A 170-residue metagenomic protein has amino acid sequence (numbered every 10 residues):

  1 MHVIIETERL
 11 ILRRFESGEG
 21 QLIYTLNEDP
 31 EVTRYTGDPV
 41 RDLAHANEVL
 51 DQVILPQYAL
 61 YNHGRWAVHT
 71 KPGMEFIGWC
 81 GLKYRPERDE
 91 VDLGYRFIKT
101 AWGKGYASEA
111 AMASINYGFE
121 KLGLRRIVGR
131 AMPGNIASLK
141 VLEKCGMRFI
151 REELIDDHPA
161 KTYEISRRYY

Functional and structural regions predicted by a protein language model:
M1-R34, D51, R65-Y170: Acyl-donor (CoA/ACP) binding surface of acyl/acetyltransferases
N27, T36, Q57-A59: Hydrophobic residues in alpha-helical segments
T33-R41: A short gly/proline-enriched turn/hairpin at secondary-structure junctions
L43-Y61: Active-site rim helix/loop that mediates acceptor-substrate recognition in acyltransferases
